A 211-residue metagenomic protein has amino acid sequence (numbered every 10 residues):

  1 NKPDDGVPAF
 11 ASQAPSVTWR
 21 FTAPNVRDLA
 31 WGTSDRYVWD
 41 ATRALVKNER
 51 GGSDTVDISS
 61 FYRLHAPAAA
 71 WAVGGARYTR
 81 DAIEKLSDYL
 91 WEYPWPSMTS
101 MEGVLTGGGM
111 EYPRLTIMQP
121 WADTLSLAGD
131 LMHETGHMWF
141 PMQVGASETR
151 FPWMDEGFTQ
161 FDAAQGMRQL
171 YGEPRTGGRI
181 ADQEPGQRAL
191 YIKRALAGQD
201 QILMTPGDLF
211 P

Functional and structural regions predicted by a protein language model:
N1-Y93: Acidic/His-enriched low-complexity segments
F21, S60-P211: Hydrophobic alpha-helical and helix-loop surface patches within well-folded domains that function as non-catalytic
